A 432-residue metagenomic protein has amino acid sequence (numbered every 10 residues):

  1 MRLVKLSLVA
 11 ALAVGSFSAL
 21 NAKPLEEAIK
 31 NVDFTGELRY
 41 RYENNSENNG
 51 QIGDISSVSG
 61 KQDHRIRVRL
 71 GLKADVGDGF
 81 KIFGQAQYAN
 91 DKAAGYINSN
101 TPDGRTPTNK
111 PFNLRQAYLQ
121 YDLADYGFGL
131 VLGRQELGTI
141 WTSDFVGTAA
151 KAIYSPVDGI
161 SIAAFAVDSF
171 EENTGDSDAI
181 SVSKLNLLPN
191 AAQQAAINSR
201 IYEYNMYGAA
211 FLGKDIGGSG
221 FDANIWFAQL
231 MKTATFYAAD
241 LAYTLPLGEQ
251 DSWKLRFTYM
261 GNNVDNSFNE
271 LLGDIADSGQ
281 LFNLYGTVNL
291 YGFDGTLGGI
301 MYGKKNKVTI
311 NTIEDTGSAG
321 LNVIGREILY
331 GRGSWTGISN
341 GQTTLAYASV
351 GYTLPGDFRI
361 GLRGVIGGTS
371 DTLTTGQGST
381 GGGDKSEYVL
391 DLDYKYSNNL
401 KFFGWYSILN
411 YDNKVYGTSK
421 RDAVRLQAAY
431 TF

Functional and structural regions predicted by a protein language model:
R2-G133, I153-S155, A242, P246-E249 (+3 more regions): Beta-barrel outer-membrane channel/assembly domains of diderm bacteria
Y42-N48, N90-Y96, G138-I140, F170-T174 (+7 more regions): Gram-negative outer-membrane beta-barrel proteins
I52-D54, S99-P102, T148-K151, A179-K184 (+4 more regions): Flexible, surface-exposed loop regions and adjacent strand-edge segments of Gram-negative outer-membrane beta-barrel
I52-V58, P102-R105, E136-G138, I180-V182 (+5 more regions): Extracellular loop and loop/strand-boundary signature of outer-membrane beta-barrel proteins
P111, E136-A149, F170-N173, I201-E203 (+5 more regions): Solvent-exposed loop/turn segments connecting transmembrane beta-strands in outer-membrane beta-barrel proteins
G127-I140, A150, I162-A166, A209 (+5 more regions): Transmembrane beta-strand segments that form the barrel wall of outer-membrane beta-barrel proteins
A166-M206: Short, flexible helix-coil linker/hinge segments at the edges of structured domains or between repeats
V182, K214, G218-G220, A242-L373: Detector for outer-membrane/organellar transmembrane beta-barrel domains, recognizing the amphipathic beta-strand
